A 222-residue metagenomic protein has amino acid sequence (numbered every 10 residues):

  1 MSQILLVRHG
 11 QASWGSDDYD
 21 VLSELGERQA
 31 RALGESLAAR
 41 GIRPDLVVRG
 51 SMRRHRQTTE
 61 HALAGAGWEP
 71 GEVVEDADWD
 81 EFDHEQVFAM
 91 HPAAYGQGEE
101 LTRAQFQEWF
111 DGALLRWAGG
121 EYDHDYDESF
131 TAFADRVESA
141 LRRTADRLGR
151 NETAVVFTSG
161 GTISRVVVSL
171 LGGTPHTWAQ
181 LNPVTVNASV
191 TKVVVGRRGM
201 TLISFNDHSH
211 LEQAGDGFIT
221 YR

Functional and structural regions predicted by a protein language model:
Q3-L5, G10-A62, S129-R136: Loop-to-helix element that buttresses phosphate recognition and phosphoryl-transfer chemistry
I4, E152-T158: Generic beta-sheet signal
L5, V74-D76, I203: General small-molecule cofactor/ligand-binding pocket signal
G10, G160, N206-H208: Active-site metal-binding loops of divalent metal-dependent hydrolases
G34-D111: Phosphate-coordination/substrate-recognition cap region in phosphate-metabolizing enzymes
W68, F82-R103, R150-T153, V168-R222: Acidic, low-complexity terminal tails and accessory targeting/binding regions of phosphate-metabolizing enzymes
Q97-A132: Short glycine/proline- and acidic residue-enriched helix-loop micro-motifs that form flexible lids or anion-recognition
Y126-A154: A mid-sequence, solvent-exposed acidic-amphipathic segment
